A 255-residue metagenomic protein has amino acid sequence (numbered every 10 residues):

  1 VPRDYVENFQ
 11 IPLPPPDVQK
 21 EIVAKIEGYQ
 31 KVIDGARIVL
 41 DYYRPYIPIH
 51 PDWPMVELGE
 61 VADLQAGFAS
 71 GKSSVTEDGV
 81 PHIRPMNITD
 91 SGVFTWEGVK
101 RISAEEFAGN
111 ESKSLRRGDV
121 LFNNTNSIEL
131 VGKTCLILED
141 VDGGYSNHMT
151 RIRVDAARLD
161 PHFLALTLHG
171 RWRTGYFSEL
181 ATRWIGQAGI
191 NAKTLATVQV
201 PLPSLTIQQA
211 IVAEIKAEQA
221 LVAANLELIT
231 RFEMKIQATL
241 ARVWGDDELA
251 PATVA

Functional and structural regions predicted by a protein language model:
V1-P16, S70, D142-T150, L159-H162 (+1 more regions): A short glycine-rich beta-alpha junction/loop motif
V1-R3, R84, N110-H169: A short beta-sheet element
N8-A69, T197-A255: Non-catalytic DNA-recognition/assembly elements of restriction-modification systems
P54, G71-D78, E97-G98, E179-A181 (+1 more regions): Short coil/turn segments at secondary-structure boundaries
M55-G92, E106-N110, N124-T125: Low-complexity, Lys/Gly-biased intrinsically disordered segments
N87-R101, G143: Short, basic/aromatic beta-hairpin or loop at an interaction surface
G98-E105, K113: A short, contiguous structural element within a folded domain that forms the immediate neighborhood of a functional site
W172-G175: Short glycine-centered helix-capping/turn motifs at secondary-structure transition points
